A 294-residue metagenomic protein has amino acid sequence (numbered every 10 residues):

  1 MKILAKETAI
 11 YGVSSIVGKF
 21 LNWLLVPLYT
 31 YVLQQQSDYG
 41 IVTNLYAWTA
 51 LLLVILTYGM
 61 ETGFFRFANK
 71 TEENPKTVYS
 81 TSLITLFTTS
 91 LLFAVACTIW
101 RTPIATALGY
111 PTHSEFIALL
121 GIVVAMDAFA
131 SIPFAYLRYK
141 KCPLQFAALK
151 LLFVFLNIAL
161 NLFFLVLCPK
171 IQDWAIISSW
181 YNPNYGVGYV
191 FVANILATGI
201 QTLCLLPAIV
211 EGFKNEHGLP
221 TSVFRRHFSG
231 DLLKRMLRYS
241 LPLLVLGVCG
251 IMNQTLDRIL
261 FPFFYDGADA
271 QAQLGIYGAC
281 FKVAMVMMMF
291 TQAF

Functional and structural regions predicted by a protein language model:
M1-L4, Q172-V187, F191, L203-Q254 (+1 more regions): Interhelical loop/hinge segments that connect adjacent transmembrane helices in multipass membrane
K2, T30-D38, L52-T85, Y136-Q145 (+1 more regions): Transmembrane-helix boundary and interhelical linker motifs in polytopic inner-membrane proteins
K2-E61, S90, A94-T98, V123 (+2 more regions): Signature of the first transmembrane helix
A5-V17, K76-T77, I117-I122, L137-L165 (+1 more regions): Alpha-helical transmembrane segments of multi-pass membrane transporters/permeases
I16, S80-L108, F163, L167 (+1 more regions): Alpha-helical transmembrane segments of multi-pass membrane transport and lipid-handling proteins
V26-A50, S114-E115, P183-V190, D231-Y239 (+2 more regions): Interfacial/gating helices of multi-pass transporter permease domains
L51-L52, F87, L91, V95 (+2 more regions): Alpha-helical transmembrane segments of multi-pass membrane proteins
S114, A118, A148-E216, F281: Hydrophobic alpha-helical transmembrane segments
